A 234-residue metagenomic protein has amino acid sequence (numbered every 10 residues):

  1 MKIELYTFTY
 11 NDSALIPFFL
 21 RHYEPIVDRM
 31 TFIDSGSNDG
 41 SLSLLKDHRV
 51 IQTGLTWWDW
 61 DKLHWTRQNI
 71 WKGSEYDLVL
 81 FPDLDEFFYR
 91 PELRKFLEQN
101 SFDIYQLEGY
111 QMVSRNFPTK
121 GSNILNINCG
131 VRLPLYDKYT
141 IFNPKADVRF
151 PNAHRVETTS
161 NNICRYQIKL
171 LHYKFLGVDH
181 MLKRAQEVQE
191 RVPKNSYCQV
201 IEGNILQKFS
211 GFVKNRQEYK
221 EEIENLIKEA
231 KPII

Functional and structural regions predicted by a protein language model:
K2-I3, T7-R21, G36: Active-site beta-to-alpha loop of glycosyltransferases that engages the nucleotide-sugar donor
K2-I3, Y76, F102: Local beta-strand N-terminus motif with an aromatic residue
Y6, F18, G40-F81: Active-site-proximal specificity loops/subdomain of glycosyltransferases
Y6-T7, F32, Q106: Structural recognition of the beta-strand scaffold that forms the well-ordered cores of secreted hydrolase catalytic
E24: Gly/Ala-rich phosphate-binding loop of Rossmann-like dinucleotide-binding domains, activating on the conserved
D28-G36, Q52-G54: Short beta-strand/loop segment that forms part of the nucleotide-sugar
S35, P82-L84: Active-site acidic Asp-centered loop
W60-W71, V79-L80, F88-I234: Catalytic-site signature of metal-activated, phosphate-bearing donor transferases, centered on the GT-A/GT-A-like
